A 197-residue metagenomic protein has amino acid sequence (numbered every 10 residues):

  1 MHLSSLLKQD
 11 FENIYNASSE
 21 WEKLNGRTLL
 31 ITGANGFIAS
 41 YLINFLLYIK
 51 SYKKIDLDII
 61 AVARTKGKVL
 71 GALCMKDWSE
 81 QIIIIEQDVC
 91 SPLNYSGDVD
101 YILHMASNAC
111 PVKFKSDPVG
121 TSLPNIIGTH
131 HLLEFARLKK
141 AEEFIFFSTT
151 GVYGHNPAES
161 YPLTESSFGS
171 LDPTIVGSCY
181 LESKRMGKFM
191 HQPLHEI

Functional and structural regions predicted by a protein language model:
M1-Y101: N-terminal Rossmann/SDR dinucleotide-binding element
N44-S51, C74, E134-L138, Q192-E196: Short, well-ordered alpha-helices that flank and scaffold nucleotide-derived cofactor binding pockets
D100-L103, I145: N-terminal Rossmann-like NAD(P) cofactor-binding module of classical short-chain dehydrogenase/reductase
A106-A109, S148-T149: Conserved NAD(P)H cofactor-binding loop of Rossmann-fold oxidoreductase domains
C110-V112, H155-N156: Helix N-cap/beta-alpha junction loops of NAD(P)-dependent oxidoreductase domains
P111-G128: Short alpha-helical oligomerization interface
L123, H130-S178: Conserved Rossmann-fold NAD(P)-dependent oxidoreductase catalytic core, especially the SDR/UDP-sugar
T174-I197: Active-site Tyr-X1-5-Lys
